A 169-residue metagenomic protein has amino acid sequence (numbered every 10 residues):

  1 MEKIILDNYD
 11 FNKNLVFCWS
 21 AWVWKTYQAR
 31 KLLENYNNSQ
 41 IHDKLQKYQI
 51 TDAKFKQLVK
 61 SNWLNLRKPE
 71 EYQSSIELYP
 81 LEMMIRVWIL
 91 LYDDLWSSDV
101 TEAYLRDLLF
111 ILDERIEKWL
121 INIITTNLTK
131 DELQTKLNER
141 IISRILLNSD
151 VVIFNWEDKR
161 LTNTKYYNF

Functional and structural regions predicted by a protein language model:
M1-L15: Pre-Walker A (pre-P-loop) alpha-helix and adjacent loop at the N terminus of AAA/AAA+ ATPase modules, a conserved
D10-F11, D43, M84-V87, E117-W119: Short loop/turn elements that form and flank the Walker-type P-loop nucleotide-binding site in RecA-like NTPase cores
F11-R30: Walker A/P-loop nucleotide-binding motif
Y27-I41: P-loop NTPase Walker A phosphate-binding motif
N37-R86, D99: Short glycine-rich substrate-engagement loop in P-loop NTPases that contacts/grips substrate
F55, N62, L95-F169: Replace "adjacent to P-loop NTPase cores in ATP/GTP-dependent enzymes" with "adjacent to NTP-binding cores
L90-Y92: Walker B beta-strand of ABC/ABC-like P-loop ATPase nucleotide-binding domains, specifically the conserved hydrophobic
